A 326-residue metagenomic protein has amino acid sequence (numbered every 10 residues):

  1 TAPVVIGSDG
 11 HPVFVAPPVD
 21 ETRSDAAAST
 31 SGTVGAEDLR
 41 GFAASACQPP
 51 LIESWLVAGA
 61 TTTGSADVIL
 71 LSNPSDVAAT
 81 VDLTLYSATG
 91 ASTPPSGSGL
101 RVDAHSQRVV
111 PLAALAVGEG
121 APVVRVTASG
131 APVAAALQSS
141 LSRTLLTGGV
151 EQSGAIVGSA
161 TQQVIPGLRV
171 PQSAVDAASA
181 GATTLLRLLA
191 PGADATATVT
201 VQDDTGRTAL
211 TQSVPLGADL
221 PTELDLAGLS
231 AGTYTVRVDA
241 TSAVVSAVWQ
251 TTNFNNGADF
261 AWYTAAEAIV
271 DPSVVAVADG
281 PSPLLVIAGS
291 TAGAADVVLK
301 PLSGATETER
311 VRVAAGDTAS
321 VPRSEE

Functional and structural regions predicted by a protein language model:
T1, S31-L70, V133-P191, V244-A292: Conserved functional hotspot residues at active sites or interaction interfaces
A2-S8, L216, R310-D317: Tryptophan-paired
V5-G41, L70, P74-A79, R101-V150 (+1 more regions): Hydrophobic, ordered structural segments
V57, S96-L100, L112-A114, L210-V214 (+3 more regions): Beta-strand-rich interaction surfaces with strong enrichment in secreted/lumenal proteins
V68-T93, A128-S129, A180-T208, A240 (+1 more regions): Short acidic, flexible loop segments centered on an aromatic residue
S98, S106-V110, L220-L224, D317-V321: Short strand-edge motifs at loop-to-beta-strand transitions and within beta-strands of extracellular beta-rich domains
A155-S242: Long, internal scaffold/assembly segments composed of regular secondary structure
E326: Conserved small/polar residues in nucleotide/adenosyl-binding loops
